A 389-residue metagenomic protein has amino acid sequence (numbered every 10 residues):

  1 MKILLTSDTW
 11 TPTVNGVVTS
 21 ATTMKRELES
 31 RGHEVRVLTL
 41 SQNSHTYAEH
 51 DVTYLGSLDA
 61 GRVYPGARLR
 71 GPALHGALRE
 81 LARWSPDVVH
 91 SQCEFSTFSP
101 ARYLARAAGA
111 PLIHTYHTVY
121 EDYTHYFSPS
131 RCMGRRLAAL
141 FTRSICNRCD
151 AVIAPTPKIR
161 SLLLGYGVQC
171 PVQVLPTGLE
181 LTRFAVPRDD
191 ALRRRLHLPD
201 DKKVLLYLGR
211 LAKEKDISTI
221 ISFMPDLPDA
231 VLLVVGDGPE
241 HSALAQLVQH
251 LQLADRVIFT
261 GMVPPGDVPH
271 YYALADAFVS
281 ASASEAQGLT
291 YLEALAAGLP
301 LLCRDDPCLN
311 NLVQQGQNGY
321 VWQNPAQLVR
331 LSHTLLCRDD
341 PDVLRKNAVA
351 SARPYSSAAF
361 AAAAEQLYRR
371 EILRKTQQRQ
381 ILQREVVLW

Functional and structural regions predicted by a protein language model:
M1-Y54, A359, E365, V386-W389: N-terminal subdomain of nucleotide-sugar transferases
T19, K203-D226, P239-A245: A conserved mid-protein helix/loop that constitutes part of the nucleotide-sugar donor-binding site
T39, T53-G56, R135, A139-R188 (+1 more regions): Donor nucleotide-sugar binding/catalytic pocket of nucleotide-sugar-dependent glycosyltransferases
C146, M262-V263, H270-A275: Short alpha-helical donor nucleotide-sugar binding micro-motif in glycosyltransferases
A185-L198: A short helix/loop element that forms part of the nucleotide-sugar donor recognition site in Leloir-type
A283: Aromatic "clamp/platform" in nucleotide-sugar-dependent glycosyltransferases that forms part of the donor/acceptor
P300-C303: Short hydrophobic beta-strand element within catalytic cores of glycosyltransferases and related nucleotide-activated
Q315-A326, T334-D339: Conserved acidic donor-binding segment of nucleotide-sugar-dependent glycosyltransferases
